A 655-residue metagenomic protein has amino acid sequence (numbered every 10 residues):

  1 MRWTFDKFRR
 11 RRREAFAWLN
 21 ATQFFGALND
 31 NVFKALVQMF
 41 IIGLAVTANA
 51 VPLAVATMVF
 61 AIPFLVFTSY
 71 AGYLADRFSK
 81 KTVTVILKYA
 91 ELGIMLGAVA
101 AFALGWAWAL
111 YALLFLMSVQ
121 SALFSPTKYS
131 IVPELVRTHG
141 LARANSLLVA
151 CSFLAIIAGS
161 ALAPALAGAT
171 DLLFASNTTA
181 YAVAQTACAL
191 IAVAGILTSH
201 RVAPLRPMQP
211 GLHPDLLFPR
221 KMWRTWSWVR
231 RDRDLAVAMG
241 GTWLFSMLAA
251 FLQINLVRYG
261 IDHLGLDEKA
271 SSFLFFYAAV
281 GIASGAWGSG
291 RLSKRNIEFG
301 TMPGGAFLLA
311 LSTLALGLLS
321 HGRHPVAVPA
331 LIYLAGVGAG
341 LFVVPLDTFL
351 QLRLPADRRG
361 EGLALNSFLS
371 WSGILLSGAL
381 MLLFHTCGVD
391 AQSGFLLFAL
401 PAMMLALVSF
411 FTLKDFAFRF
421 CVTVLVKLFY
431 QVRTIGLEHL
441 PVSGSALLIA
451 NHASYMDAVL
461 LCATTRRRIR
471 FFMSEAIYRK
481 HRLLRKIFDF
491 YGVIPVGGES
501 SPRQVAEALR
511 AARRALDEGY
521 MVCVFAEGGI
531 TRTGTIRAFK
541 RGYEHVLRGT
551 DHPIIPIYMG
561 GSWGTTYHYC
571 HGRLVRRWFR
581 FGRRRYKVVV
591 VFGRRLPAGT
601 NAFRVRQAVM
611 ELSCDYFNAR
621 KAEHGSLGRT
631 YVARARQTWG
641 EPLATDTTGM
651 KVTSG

Functional and structural regions predicted by a protein language model:
M1-A17, P204-G241, H263: Juxtamembrane intracellular "pre-TM" segments in multi-pass secondary transporters
A15-A35, A56-I94, A109-G168, T198 (+5 more regions): Substrate-agnostic recognition of the 12-TM MFS/MFS-like secondary transporter fold
A35-T47, A98-L104, I156-C188, D262 (+1 more regions): Transmembrane alpha-helix termini and helix-breaking/packing motifs in multi-pass membrane transporters
R77-E91, R291-L308, A391: Cytoplasmic membrane-interface "Motif A"-like loop-to-helix N-cap segments of 12-TM Major Facilitator Superfamily
Y89-W106, F307-R323: C-terminal ends and interior cores of transmembrane alpha-helices in multi-pass membrane transporters/permeases
S130, E134, Y181, Q185-D215 (+1 more regions): Helix-loop junctions on the cytosolic side of multi-pass membrane transporters, especially the intracellular loop
V442-P502: Catalytic core of membrane glycerolipid acyltransferases/transacylases, capturing the structured, soluble-facing
R532-F603: A cross-family acyltransferase "interaction/gating" segment
